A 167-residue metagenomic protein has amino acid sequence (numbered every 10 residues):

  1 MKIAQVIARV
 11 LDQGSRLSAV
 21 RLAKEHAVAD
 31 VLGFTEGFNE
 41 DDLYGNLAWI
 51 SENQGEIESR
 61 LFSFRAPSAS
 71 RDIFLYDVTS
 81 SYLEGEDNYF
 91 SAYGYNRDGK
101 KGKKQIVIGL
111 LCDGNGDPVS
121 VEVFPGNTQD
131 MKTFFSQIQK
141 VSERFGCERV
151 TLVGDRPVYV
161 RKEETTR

Functional and structural regions predicted by a protein language model:
M1-R167: Anion-binding and metal-coordination hotspots
